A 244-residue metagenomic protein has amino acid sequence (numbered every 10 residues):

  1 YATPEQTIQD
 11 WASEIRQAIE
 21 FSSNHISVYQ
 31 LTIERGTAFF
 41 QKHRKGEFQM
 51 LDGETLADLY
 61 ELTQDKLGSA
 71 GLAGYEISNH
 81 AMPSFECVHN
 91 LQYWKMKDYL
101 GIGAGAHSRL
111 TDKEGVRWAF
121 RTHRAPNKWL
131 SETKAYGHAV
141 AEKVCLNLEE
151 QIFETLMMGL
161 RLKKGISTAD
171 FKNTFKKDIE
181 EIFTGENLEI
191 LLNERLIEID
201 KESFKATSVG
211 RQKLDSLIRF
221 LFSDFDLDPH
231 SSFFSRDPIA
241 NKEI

Functional and structural regions predicted by a protein language model:
Y1-D178, H230-I244: C-terminal scaffold of the Radical SAM
R44, Q92-Y93, I182-E186, I197-E198: Alpha-helix boundary/capping detector
F153, T168, K172, T184-L188 (+1 more regions): Short amphipathic alpha-helical surface patches that serve as generic macromolecular interface elements
K177-N193: Short amphipathic alpha-helical interaction segments
L192-E202: A short, conserved structural fragment
S203-T207: Minor-groove-contacting beta-hairpin "wing" of winged helix-turn-helix DNA-binding domains
V209-I244: Short, amphipathic alpha-helical interaction segments positioned at domain boundaries
